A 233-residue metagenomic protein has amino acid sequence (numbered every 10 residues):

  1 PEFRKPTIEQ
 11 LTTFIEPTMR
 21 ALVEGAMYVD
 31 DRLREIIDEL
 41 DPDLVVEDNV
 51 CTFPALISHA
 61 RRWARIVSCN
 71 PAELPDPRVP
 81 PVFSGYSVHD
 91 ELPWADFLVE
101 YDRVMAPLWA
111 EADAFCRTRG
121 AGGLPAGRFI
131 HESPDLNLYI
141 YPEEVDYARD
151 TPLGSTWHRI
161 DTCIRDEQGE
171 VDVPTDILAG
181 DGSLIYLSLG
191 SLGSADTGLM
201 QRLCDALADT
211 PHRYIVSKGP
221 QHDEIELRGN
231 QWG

Functional and structural regions predicted by a protein language model:
P1-F14: Conserved nucleotide-sugar phosphate-binding/catalytic loop shared by glycosyltransferases and other
F14-A21, E111-D113, W157, L184-S191: Short, basic, glycine/proline-bearing loop/turn elements
R20-A95, E144: Conserved nucleotide-sugar donor-interacting segment of glycosyltransferase catalytic cores, predominantly GT-B
I37-D38, F129-H131, L178: Solvent-exposed alpha-helices and their adjacent loops that cap or buttress functional pockets in soluble metabolic
D43-L44, L136, L184: Structural motif
A60-R62, L136, R213: Proline-centered loop/turn at the N-terminus of a beta-strand
A64-Y147, G154: Active-site-proximal region of nucleotide-activated glycan assembly enzymes, centered on histidine/acidic-rich loops
E143-G233: Donor-nucleotide binding loops and adjacent catalytic segments primarily of GT-B fold Leloir glycosyltransferases
